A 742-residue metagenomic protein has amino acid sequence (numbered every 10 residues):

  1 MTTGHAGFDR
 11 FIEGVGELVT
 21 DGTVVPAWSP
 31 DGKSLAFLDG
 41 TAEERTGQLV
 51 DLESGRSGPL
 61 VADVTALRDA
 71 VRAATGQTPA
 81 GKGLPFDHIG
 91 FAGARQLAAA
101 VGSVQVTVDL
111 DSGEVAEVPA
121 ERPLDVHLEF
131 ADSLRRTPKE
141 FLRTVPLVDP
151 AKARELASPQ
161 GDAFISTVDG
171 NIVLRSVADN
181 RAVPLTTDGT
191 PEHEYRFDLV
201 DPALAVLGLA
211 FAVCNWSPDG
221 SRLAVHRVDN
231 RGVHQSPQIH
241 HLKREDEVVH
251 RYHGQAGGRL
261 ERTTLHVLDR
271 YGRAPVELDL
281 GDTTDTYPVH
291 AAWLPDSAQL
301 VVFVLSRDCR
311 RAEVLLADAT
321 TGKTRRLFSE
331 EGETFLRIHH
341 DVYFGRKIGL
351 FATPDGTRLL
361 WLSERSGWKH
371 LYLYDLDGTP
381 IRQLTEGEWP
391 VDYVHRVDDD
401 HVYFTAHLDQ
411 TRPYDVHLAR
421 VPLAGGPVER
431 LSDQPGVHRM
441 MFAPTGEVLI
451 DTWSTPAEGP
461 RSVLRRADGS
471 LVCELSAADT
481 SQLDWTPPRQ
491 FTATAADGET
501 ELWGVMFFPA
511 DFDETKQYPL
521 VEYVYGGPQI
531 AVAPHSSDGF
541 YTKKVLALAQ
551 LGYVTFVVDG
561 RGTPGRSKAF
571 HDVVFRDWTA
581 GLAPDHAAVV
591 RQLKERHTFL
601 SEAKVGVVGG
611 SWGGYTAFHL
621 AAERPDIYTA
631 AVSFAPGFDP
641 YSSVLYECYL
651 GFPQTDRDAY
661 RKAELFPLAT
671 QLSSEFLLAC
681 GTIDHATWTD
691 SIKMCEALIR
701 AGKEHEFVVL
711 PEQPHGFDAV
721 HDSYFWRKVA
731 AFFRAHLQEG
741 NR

Functional and structural regions predicted by a protein language model:
M1-R439, E447-V448, P456-E458, L464-R465: Beta-propeller folds
H290-A292, S297, F303, V437-R742: Serine-hydrolase catalytic core recognition
